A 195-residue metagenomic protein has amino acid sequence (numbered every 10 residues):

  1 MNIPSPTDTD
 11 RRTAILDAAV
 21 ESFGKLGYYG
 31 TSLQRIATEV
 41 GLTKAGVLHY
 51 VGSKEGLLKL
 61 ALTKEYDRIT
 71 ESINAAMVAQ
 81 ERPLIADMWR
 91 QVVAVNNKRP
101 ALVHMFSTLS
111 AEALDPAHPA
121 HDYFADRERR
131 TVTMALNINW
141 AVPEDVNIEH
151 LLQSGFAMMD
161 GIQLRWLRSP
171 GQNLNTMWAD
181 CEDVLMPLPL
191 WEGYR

Functional and structural regions predicted by a protein language model:
M1-N2, V92-K98, R129-A141, D145 (+1 more regions): C-terminal peripheral helix-coil segments that are non-catalytic and often amphipathic
N2, A14, A18-G56, L60: Helix-turn-helix
L33, L58, W89, L102-S107 (+1 more regions): A general structural signal for well-ordered alpha-helical segments in protein cores
V51, T108-P116: Short helix-capping/turn signature of helix-turn-helix
L60, E71-L102, A141-G155, W178: Hydrophobic alpha-helical connector segments
T63-I69: Short, basic, alpha-helical segments at the C-terminal edge of helix-turn-helix-like DNA-binding modules
T70, K98-A101, A117-A141, Q153: Amphipathic alpha-helical packing segments from all-alpha helical-bundle domains
V103-A111, V146-R165, T176-P187: Hydrophobic alpha-helical segments that form the core of small-molecule binding pockets and/or dimer interfaces
